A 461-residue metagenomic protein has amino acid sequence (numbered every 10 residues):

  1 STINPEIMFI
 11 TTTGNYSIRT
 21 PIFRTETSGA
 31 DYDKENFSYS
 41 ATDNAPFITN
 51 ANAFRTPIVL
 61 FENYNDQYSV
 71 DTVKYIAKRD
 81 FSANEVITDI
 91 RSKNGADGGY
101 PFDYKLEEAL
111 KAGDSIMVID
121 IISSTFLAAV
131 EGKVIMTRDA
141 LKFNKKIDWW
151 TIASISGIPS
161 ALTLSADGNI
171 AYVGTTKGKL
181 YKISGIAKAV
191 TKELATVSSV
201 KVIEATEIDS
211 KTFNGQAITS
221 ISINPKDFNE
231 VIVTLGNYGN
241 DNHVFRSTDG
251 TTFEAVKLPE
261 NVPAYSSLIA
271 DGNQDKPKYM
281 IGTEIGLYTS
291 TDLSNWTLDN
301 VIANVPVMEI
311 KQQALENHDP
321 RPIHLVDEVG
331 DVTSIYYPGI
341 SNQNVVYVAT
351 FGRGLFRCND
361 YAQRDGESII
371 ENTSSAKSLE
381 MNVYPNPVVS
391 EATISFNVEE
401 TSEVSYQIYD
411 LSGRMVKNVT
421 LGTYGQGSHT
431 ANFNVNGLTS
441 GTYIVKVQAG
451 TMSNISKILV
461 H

Functional and structural regions predicted by a protein language model:
S1, I58, L162, I221 (+3 more regions): Hydrophobic core register within WD40 beta-propeller blades
P5-E6, S123-S124, D167-N169, F228-N229 (+2 more regions): Short coil/turn segments that connect the beta-strands within blades of beta-propeller domains
T11, I18-G29, I58, T137-D139 (+5 more regions): Conserved Ser/Thr-centered positions that define the repeating blades of beta-propeller domains
N15-I18, D66, K133-I135, G178-L180 (+3 more regions): Short glycine/acidic-enriched loop and turn motifs that connect beta-strands
D43-R55, S154-P159, G215-Q216, K257-S267 (+1 more regions): Conserved blade-ending motifs and adjacent loop-strand segments that build the rim/top face of beta-propeller domains
S222, K226-F245, K257-D292: Loop/turn-rich, solvent-exposed surfaces of beta-rich toroidal or solenoidal domains
G354-E371: Short, compositionally biased serine/threonine- and acidic-rich segments at solvent-exposed termini, linkers, or domain
S374-Y384, V388-H461: C-terminal outer-membrane/trafficking sorting elements
